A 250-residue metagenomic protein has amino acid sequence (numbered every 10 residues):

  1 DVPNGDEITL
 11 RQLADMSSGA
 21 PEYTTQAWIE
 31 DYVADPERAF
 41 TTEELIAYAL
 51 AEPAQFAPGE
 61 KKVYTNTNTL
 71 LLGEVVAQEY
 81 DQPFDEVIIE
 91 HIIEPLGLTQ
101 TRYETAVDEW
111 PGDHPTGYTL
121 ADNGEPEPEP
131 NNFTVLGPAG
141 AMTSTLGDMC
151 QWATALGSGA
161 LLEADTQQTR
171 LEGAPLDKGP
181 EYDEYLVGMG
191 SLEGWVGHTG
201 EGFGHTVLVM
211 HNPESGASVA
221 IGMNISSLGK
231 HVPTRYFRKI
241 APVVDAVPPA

Functional and structural regions predicted by a protein language model:
D1, E79-V107, E163-Q168: Short, well-structured active-site flanking segments
D1-T65: Active-site-proximal loop and beta-strand segments within enzyme catalytic domains
V2-T9, S18-T25, P95-T105, P175-E184: Secretory-pathway/luminal and periplasmic proteins that interact with or process carbohydrate-rich
P3-E7, R38-T42, K61-T69, A77 (+3 more regions): Solvent-exposed, acidic/flexible segments
T9, T67-N68, Q100-A106, H114 (+1 more regions): Mid-domain, small-residue-enriched loop/turn segments at the edges of structured enzyme/sensor domains
L13, L50, V63-G97, D148-A155 (+1 more regions): Alpha-helical scaffold elements that line and support the substrate/ligand-binding pocket of soluble hydrolases
E43-Q55, T119-T134: The feature captures the short pre-catalytic strand/loop hairpin that immediately precedes and shapes the active-site
E86-E90, E94, E127-A250: Catalytic loop of the DD-peptidase/beta-lactamase superfamily, centered on the K-T-G motif and neighboring
